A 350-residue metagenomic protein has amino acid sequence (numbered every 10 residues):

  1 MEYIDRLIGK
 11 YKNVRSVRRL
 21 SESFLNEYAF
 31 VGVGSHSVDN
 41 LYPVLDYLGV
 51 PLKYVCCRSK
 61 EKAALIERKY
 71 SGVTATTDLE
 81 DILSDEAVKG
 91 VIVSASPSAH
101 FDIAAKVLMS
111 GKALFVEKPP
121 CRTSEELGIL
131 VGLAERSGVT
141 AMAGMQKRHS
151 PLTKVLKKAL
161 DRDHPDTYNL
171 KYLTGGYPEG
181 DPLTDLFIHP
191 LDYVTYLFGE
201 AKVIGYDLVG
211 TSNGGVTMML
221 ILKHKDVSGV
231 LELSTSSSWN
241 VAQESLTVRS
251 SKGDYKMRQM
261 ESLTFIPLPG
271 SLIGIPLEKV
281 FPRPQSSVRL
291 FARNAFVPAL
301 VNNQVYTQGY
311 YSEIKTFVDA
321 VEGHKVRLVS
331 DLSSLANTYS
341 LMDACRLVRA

Functional and structural regions predicted by a protein language model:
M1-S23, G90-I92, N302-Q304, Y311-A350: C-terminal helix-rich "cap/oligomerization" subdomain common to oxidoreductases
M1-Y70: N-terminal Rossmann-like dinucleotide-binding module
Y54, K89-G90, T167: Short, Asp-centered acidic motifs that coordinate Mg2+ and/or phosphate in catalytic or ligand-binding sites
S59, Y70-V131, G309: Beta-loop-alpha module in the N-terminal Rossmann-like domain of NAD(P)-dependent dehydrogenases, especially those
S98, C121-G180: A contiguous active-site-proximal alpha/beta segment in oxidoreductase catalytic domains
V116-E117, A141-A143, M257: Hydrophobic residues in well-ordered beta-strands that form the structural core
Y172-Q243: Rossmann-like dinucleotide-binding domain that binds NAD(P)(H)
S228-S312: NAD(P)-dinucleotide binding in Rossmann-like oxidoreductases
